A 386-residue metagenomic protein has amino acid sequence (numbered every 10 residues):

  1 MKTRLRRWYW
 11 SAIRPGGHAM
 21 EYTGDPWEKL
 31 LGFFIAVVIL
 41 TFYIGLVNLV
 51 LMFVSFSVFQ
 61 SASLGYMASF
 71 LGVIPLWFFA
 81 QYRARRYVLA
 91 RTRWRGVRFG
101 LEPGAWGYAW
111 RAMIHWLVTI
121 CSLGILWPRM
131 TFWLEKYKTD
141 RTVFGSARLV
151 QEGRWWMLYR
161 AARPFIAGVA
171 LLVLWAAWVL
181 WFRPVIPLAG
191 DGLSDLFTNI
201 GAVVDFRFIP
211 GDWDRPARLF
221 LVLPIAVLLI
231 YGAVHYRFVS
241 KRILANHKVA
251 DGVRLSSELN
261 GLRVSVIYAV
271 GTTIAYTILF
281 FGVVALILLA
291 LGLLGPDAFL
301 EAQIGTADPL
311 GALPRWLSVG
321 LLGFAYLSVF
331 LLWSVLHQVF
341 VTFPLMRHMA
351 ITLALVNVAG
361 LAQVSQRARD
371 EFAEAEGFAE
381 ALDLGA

Functional and structural regions predicted by a protein language model:
M1-A147, M157-F165, L172-R183: Transmembrane-helix bundle segments that line or gate the permeation/cavity pathway in multi-pass membrane proteins
M1-R7, V58-L89, I120-R141, G211-L244 (+1 more regions): Selective recognition of hydrophobic, aromatic-rich stretches within alpha-helical transmembrane segments of polytopic
W10-T23, L89-W106, K136-L158, K241-S265 (+2 more regions): Juxtamembrane inter-helical linkers in multi-pass membrane proteins
F42-L64, L171-L196, L279-T306: Juxtamembrane "helix exit" motif at the C-terminal ends of alpha-helical transmembrane segments in multi-pass membrane
T131, G153-R183, P187-G190, R218-V222 (+4 more regions): Extended non-catalytic domains of envelope/secretory-pathway proteins
L188-D195, A217-L228, G232, V239-A250 (+3 more regions): Juxtamembrane transition segments at transmembrane-helix termini in multipass membrane proteins
I200-R215: Short N-terminal edge-element motif at the start of the domain
